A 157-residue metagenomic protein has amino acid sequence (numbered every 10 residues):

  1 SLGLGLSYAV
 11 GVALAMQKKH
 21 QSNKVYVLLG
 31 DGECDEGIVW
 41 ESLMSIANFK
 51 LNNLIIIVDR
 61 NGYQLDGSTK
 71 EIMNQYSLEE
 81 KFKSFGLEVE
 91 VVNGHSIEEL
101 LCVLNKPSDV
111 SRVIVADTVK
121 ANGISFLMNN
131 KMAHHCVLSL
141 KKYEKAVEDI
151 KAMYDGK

Functional and structural regions predicted by a protein language model:
S1-K157: Glycine-rich ThDP/TPP pyrophosphate-binding loop and its adjacent helix/strand module within ThDP-dependent enzymes
